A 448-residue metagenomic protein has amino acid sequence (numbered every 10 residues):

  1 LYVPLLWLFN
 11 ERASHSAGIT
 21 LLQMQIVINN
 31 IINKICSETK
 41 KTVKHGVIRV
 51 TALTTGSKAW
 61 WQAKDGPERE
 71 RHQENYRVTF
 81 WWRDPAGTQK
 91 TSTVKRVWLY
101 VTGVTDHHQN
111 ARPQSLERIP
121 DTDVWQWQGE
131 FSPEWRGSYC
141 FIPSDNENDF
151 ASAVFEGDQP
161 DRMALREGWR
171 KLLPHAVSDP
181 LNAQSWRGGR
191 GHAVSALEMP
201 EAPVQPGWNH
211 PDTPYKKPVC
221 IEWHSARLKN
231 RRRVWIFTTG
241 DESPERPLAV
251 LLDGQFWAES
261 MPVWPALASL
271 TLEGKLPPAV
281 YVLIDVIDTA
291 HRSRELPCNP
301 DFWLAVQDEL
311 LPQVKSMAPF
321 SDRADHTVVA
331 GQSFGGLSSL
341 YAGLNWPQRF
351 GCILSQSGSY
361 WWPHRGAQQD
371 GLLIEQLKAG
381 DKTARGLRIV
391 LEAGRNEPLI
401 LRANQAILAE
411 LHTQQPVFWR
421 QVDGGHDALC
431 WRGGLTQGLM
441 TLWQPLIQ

Functional and structural regions predicted by a protein language model:
K44, Q73-E134, S144-N209: Aromatic-rich carbohydrate-binding modules that target alpha-glucans
R187-G240: N-terminal cap/lid segment of alpha/beta-hydrolase-fold proteins
P244-G254: Short beta-strand element of the alpha/beta-hydrolase
G254-E309, Q313-S316: Cap/lid segment of the alpha/beta-hydrolase catalytic domain
V286, L354-W362: Active-site nucleophile loop of the alpha/beta-hydrolase fold
F320-S333, I353: Alpha/beta-hydrolase fold nucleophile elbow
G336-P347: Short glycine-enriched nucleophile-adjacent loop and the immediately C-terminal alpha-helix near the catalytic center
W361-L429: The feature captures the conserved acid-bearing segment of alpha/beta-hydrolase catalytic domains
